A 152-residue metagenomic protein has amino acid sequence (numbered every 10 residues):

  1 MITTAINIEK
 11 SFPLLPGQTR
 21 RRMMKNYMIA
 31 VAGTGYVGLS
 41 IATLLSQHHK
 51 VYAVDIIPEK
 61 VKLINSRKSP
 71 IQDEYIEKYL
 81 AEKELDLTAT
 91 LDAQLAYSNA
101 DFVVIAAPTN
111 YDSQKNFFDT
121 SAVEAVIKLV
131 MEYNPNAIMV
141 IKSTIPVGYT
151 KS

Functional and structural regions predicted by a protein language model:
K10-M23: Short, Lys/Arg-enriched N-terminal segments with co-localized hydrophobic residues within the first ~10-30 amino acids
M24-K68: NAD(P)+-binding Rossmann beta1-loop-alpha1 motif at the extreme N-terminus of oxidoreductases
N26, A100, N136-A137: A general structural motif
Q72: N-terminal FAD cofactor-binding segment of flavoenzymes
I76-D101: A structured beta-alpha segment of the ubiquitous adenosine-cofactor-binding alpha/beta core
V103-I105, I141: Redox-cofactor binding/interface segments in oxidoreductases and associated redox assembly factors
Y111-S152: Rossmann-like NAD(P)(H) cofactor-binding subdomain of soluble oxidoreductases
